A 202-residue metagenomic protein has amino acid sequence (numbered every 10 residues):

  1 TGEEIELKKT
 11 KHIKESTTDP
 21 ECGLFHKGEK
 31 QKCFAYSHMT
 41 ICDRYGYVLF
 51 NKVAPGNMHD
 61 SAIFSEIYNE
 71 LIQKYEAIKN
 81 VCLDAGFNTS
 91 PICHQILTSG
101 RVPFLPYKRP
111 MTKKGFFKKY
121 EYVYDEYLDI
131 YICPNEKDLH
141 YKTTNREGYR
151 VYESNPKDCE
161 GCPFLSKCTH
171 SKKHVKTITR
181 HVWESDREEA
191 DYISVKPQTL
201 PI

Functional and structural regions predicted by a protein language model:
T1-I202: Anion-binding and metal-coordination hotspots
